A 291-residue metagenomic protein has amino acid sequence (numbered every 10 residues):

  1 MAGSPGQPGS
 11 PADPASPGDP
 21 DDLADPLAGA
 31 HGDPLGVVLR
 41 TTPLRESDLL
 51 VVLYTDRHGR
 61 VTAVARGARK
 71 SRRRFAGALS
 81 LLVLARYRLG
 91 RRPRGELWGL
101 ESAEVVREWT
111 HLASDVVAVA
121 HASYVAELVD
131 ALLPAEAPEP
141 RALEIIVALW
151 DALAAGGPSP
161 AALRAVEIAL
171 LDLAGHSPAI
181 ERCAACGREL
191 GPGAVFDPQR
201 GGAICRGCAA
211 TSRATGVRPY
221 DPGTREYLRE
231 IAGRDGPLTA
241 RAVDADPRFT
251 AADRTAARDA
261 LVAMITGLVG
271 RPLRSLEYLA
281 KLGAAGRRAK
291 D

Functional and structural regions predicted by a protein language model:
M1-L49, Y54-D291: Non-catalytic alpha-helical scaffolds and adjoining flexible linkers that form interface surfaces for assembly
